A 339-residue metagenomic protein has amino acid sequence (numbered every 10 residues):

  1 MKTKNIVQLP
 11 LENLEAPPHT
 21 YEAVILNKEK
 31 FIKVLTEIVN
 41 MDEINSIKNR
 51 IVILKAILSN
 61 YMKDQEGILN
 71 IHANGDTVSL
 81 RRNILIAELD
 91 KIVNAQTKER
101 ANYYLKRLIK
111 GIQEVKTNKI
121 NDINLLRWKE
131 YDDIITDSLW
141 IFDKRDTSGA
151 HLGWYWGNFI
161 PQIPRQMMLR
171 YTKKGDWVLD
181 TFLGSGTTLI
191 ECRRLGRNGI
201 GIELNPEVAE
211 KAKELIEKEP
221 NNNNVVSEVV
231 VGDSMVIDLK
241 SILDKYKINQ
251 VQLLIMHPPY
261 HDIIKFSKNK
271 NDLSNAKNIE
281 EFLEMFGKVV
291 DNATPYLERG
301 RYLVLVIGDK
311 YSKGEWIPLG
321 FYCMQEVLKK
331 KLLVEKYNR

Functional and structural regions predicted by a protein language model:
M1-R339: Class I S-adenosyl-L-methionine-dependent methyltransferase catalytic core
